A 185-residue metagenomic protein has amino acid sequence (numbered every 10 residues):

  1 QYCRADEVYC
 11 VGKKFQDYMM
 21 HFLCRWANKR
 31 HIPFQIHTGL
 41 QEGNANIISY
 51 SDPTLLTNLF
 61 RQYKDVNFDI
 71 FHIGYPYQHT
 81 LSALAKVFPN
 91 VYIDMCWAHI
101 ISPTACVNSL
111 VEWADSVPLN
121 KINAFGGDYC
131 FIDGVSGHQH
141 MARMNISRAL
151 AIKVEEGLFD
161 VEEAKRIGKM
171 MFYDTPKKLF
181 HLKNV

Functional and structural regions predicted by a protein language model:
Q1-P33: Active-site gating/metal-coordination segments in enzymes
M19-L23, S109, M171-T175: Alpha-helical packing segments of well-folded alpha/beta enzyme cores
N28, R61-K64, K86-P89, V111-P118 (+3 more regions): Hydrophobic alpha-helix feature that most strongly marks membrane-spanning transmembrane helices and their immediate
P33-K86: Catalytic core of soluble alpha/beta enzymes
Q35-H37, D69-I73, C96, L119-H140: Short acidic/histidine-rich active-site segments
N44-P53, Q78-V87, P103-V111, I132-R148: Histidine/acidic-residue-rich catalytic or RNA/ligand-binding cores of hydrolases and nuclease-related proteins
H72-A124: C-terminal structural cap/anchor segments
L119-N120, S136-V185: Mid-to-C-terminal alpha-helical segments outside catalytic/metal-binding sites
